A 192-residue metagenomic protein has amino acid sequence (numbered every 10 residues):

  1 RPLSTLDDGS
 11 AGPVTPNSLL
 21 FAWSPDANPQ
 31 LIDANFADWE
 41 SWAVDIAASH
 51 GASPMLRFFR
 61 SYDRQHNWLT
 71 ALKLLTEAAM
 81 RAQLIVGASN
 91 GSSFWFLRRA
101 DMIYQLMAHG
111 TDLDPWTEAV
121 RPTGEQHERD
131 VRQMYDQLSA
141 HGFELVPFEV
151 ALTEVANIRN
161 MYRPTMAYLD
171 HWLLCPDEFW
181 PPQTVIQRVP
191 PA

Functional and structural regions predicted by a protein language model:
R1, G51-P54: A nucleotide- and high-energy phosphate-metabolite-utilizing enzyme signature
R1-I32: Canonical alpha-helical transmembrane segment with a positive-inside/aromatic-interface signature
T5, A48, F58-S61: Generic structural "secondary-structure junction" signal
D7-P16, A48, D130-A140: Short, compositionally biased low-complexity segments
S24, N28, N35, W39 (+2 more regions): Soluble C-terminal extramembrane regulatory/interaction domains of multi-pass membrane proteins
N35-A52: Membrane-embedded hairpin module used as a gating/binding unit in multi-pass transport and secretion proteins
